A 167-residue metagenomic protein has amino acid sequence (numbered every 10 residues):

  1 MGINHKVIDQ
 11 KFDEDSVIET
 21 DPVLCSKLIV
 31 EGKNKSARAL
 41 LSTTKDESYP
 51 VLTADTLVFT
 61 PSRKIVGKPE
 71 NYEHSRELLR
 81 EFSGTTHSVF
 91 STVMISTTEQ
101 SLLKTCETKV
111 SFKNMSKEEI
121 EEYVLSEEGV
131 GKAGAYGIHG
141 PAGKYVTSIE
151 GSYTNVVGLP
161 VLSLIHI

Functional and structural regions predicted by a protein language model:
M1, I165-I167: Accessible peptide chain termini
M1-D9: N-terminal G-site helix/loop of the GST-like fold
D9-S16, V161: Short, acidic/turn-prone active-site loops that include or flank metal/cofactor- and phosphate-binding residues
T20-I165: Anionic-ligand binding patches
